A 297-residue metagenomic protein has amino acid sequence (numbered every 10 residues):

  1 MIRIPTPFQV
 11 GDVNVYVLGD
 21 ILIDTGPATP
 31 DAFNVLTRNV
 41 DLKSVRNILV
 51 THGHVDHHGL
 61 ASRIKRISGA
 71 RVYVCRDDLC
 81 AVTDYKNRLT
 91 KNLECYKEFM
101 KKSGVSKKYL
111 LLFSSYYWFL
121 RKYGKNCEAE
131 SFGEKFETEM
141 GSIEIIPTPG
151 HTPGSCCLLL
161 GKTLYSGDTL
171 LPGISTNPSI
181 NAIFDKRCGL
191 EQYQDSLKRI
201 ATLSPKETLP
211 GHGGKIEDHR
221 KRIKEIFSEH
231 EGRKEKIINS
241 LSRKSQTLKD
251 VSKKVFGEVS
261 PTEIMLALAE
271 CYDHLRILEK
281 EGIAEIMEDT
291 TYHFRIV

Functional and structural regions predicted by a protein language model:
M1-K43, C157-P172: Conserved beta-strand hairpin/beta-sheet module of binuclear metal-dependent hydrolase folds, prominently
I2, L18, E134-M140: Short acidic-hydrophobic surface loop/beta-edge motif
G19, D31-A32, R46-I48, I64 (+8 more regions): A structural signal for the main folded, soluble domain(s) of proteins
L22, P27-T29, W118, S142-K234: Metallo-beta-lactamase
R38-S131, F136: Active-site HxH/HxHxD metal-binding segment of metal-dependent hydrolases
T51-H57, C75, P149-H151, S155 (+2 more regions): Histidine-centered divalent metal-coordination motifs
R66, T148, E279: Short, contiguous alpha-helical
K236-V297: C-terminal regulatory/interaction regions
